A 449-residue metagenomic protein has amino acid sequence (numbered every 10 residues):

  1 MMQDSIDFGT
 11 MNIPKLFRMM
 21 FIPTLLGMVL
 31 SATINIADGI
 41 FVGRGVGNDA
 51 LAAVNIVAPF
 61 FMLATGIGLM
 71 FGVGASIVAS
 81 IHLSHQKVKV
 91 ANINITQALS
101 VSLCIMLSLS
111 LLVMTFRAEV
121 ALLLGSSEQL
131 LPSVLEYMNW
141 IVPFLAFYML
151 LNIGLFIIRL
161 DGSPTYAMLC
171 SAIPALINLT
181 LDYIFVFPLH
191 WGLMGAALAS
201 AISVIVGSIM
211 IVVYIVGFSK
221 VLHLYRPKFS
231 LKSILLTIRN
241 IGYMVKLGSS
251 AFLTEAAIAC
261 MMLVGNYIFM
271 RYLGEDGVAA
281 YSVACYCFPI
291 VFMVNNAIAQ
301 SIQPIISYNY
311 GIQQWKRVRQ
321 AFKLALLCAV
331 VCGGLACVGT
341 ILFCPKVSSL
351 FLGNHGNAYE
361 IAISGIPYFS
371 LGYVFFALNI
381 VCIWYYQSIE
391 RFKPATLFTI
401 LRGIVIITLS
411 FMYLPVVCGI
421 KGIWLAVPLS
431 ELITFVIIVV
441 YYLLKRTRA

Functional and structural regions predicted by a protein language model:
M1-F21, A79-F144, P188-G248, I306-G372 (+1 more regions): Short alpha-helical transmembrane segments in multi-pass integral membrane proteins
T24-I77, I141-Y148, G242-N309, A329-A336 (+2 more regions): Transmembrane helix-bundle signature of multi-pass secondary active exporters and lipid flippases
T33-I36, G45-N48, H82-H85, L160-D161 (+5 more regions): Helix-loop interface residues and adjacent transmembrane-helix termini in multi-pass membrane transporters, primarily
I36-I40, L111, E119, I153-I157 (+8 more regions): Alpha-helical transmembrane segments of multipass membrane proteins
D38-F41, G162, L181, F185 (+6 more regions): Hydrophobic side chains within alpha-helical segments
L51-L111, Y148-A167, A280-V338, L342-C344 (+1 more regions): Small-residue-rich hydrophobic transmembrane alpha-helices
G72, I141-R159, A167-N178, A196-I211 (+5 more regions): Short runs within selected transmembrane alpha-helices of multi-pass transporters and secretion channels
